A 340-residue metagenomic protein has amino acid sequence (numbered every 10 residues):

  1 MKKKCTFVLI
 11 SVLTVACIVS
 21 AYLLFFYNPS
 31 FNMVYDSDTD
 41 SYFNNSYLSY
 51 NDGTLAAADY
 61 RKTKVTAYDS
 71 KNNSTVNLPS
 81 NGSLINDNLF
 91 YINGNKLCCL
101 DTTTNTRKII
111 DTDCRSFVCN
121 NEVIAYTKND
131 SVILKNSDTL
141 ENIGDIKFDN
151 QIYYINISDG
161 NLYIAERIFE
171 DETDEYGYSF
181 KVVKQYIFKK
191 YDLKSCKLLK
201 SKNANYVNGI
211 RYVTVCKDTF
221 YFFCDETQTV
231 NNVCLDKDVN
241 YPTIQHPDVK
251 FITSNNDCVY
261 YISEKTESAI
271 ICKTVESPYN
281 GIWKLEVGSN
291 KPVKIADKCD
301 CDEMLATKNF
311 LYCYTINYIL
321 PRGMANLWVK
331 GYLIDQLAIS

Functional and structural regions predicted by a protein language model:
M1-A16: N-terminal Sec-pathway targeting helices
Y22-D38, A57-N77, N95-D111, S131-K147 (+4 more regions): Surface-exposed loop/turn elements that mediate protein-protein interactions on large endomembrane-trafficking
S37-Y50, L78-D87, T112-N121, D149-D159 (+3 more regions): Repeated scaffold domains used in trafficking and secretory/extracellular systems, primarily beta-propellers
N51, R61, I85, N93-G94 (+11 more regions): Short loop/turn segments that connect beta-strands within the blades of beta-propeller domains, predominantly WD40
A56-A57, Y91-I92, Y126, Y163-E166 (+3 more regions): Residue position within the beta-strands of beta-propeller blades
N72-N73, N81, N129, N156: N-linked glycosylation sites
I155, L162-Y191, Y206-T214, F220-F222: Solenoidal tandem-repeat scaffolds enriched in leucines and small polar residues
I262-K273: Loop/turn-rich, solvent-exposed surfaces of beta-rich toroidal or solenoidal domains
